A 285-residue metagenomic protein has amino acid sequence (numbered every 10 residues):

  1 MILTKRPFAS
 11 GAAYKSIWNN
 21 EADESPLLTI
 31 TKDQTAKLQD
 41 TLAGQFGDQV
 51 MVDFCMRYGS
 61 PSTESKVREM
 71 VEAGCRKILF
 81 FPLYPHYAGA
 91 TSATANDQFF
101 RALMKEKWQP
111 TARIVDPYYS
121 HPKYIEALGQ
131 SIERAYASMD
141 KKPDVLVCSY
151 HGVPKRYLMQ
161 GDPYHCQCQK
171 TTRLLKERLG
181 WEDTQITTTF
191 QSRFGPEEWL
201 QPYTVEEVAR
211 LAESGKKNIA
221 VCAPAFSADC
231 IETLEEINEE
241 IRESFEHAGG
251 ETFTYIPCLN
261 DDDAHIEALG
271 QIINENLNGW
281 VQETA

Functional and structural regions predicted by a protein language model:
M1-A285: Active-site-proximal alpha-helix that buttresses catalytic centers in soluble enzyme cores
